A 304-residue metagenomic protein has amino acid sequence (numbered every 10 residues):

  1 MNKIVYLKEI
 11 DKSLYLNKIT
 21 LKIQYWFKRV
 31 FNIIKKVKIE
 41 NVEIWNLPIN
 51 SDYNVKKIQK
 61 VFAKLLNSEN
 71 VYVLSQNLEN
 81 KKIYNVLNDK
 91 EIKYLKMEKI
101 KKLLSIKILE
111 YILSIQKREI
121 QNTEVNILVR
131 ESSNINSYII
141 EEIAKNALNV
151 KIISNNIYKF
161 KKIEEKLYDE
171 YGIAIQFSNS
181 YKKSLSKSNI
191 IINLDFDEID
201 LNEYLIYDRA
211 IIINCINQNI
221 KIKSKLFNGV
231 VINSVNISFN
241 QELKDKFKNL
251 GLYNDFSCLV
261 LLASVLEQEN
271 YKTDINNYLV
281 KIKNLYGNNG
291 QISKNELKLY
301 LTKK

Functional and structural regions predicted by a protein language model:
Y6-I10, P48-N50, S75-E79, L128-E131 (+3 more regions): Structural motif
Y6-N17, F27-V86, E110, Q291-K304: Metallocofactor- and cofactor-centric catalytic cores in central/energy metabolism, strongly enriched
W26-I33, D52-N54, E164, Y168-L185 (+1 more regions): A short, well-structured beta->alpha microelement
E79-N85, N136, I157-E164, I199-L201 (+1 more regions): Short, charged/polar "capping" segments at the starts of alpha-helices and the immediately preceding loops
K93-Y111: A glycine-rich, Thr/Ser-enriched phosphate-binding loop motif common to dinucleotide/cofactor-binding enzymes
I115-K182: Glycine-rich phosphate/diphosphate-binding loop of Rossmann-like nucleotide-binding domains
A174-L243: Rossmann-like adenosine-cofactor binding region
N217-K304: Adenosine-phosphate binding glycine-rich loop
